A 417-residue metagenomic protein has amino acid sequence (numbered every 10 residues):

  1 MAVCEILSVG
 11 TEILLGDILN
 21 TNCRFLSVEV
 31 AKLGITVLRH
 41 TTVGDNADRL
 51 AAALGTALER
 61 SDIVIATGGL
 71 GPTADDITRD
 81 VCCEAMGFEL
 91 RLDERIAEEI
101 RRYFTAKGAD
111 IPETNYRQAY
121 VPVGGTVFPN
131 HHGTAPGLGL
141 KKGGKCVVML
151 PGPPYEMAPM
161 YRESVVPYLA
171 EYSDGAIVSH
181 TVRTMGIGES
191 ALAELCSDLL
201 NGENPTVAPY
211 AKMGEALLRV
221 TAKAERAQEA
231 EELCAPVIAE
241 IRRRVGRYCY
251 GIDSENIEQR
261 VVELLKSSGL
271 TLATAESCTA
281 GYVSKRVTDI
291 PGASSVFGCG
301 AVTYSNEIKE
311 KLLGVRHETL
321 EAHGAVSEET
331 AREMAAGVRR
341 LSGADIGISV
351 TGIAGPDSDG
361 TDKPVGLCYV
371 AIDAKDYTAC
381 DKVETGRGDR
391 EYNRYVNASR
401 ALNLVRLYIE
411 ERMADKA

Functional and structural regions predicted by a protein language model:
M1-H40, E231-E232: Glycine-rich phosphate/diphosphate-binding loop of Rossmann-like nucleotide-binding domains
C4-I6, V147, L272: Conserved hydrophobic helix-helix packing surfaces used for dimerization/oligomerization
V9-T11, A66-A74, P151, A224 (+1 more regions): Glycine-rich beta-strand-to-loop/alpha-helix junction loops that act as flexible
R39-R49, E384-G388: Short beta->alpha junction loops
R49-G55, E59, D76-Y172: Proline/glycine-rich low-complexity loops and linkers
K141-G214, R219-T221, R226-C234: Accessory alpha-helical/coil subdomains and C-terminal extensions that flank or cap enzyme catalytic cores
E229-A417: Short alpha-helical segments enriched in small residues
